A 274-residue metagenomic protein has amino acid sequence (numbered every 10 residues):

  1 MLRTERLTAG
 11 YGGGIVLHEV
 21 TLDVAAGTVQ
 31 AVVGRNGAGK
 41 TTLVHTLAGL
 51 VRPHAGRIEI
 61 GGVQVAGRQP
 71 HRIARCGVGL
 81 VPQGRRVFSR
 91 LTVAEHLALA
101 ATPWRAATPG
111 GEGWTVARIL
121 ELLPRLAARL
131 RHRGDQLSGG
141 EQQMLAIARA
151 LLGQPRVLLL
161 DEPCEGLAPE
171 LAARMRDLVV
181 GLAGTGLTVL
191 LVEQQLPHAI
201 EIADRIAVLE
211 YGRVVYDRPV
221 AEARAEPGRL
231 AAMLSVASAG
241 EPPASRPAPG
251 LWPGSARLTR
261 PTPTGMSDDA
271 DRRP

Functional and structural regions predicted by a protein language model:
G12, R68, V93-W114, L122-A127 (+2 more regions): ABC-type ATPase nucleotide-binding domains, specifically the catalytic core motifs of the NBD
V33-R35: The feature captures the beta-strand-to-loop junction immediately N-terminal to the Walker
A48: Helix-to-loop junction immediately C-terminal to a conserved catalytic motif
G56-V65, C76, E112-V116: Conserved ABC transporter NBD signature motif
A150-L151: ABC ATPase C-loop
L158-E162: Catalytic Walker B motif of ABC-type/P-loop ATPase nucleotide-binding domains
